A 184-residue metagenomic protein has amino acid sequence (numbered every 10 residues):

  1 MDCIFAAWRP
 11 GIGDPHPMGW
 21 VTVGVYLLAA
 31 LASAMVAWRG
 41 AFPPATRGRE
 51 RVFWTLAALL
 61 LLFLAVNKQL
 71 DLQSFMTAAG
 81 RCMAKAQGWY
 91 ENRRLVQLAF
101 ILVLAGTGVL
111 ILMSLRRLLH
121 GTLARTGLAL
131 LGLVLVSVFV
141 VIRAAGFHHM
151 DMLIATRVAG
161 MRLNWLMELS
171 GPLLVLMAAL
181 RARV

Functional and structural regions predicted by a protein language model:
D2-L28, Q97-F100: Hydrophobic transmembrane alpha-helical segments in integral membrane proteins
H16, M83-Q87, D151-L166: Non-cytosolic membrane-interface motifs at loop->transmembrane helix junctions
T22-M35, Q97-L112, N164-R183: Hydrophobic cores of alpha-helical transmembrane segments in multi-pass inner/ER membrane proteins, independent
A41-V52, R117-G127: Membrane-interface helix-boundary motifs at transmembrane edges
V52-F75: A generic, lipid-embedded transmembrane alpha helix
Q69-R81, A145-M150: Membrane-helix interface motif
R116-R117, I142-A155: Juxtamembrane "helix-exit" motif on the non-cytosolic side of transmembrane helices
L130-G146: Hydrophobic alpha-helical membrane segments
